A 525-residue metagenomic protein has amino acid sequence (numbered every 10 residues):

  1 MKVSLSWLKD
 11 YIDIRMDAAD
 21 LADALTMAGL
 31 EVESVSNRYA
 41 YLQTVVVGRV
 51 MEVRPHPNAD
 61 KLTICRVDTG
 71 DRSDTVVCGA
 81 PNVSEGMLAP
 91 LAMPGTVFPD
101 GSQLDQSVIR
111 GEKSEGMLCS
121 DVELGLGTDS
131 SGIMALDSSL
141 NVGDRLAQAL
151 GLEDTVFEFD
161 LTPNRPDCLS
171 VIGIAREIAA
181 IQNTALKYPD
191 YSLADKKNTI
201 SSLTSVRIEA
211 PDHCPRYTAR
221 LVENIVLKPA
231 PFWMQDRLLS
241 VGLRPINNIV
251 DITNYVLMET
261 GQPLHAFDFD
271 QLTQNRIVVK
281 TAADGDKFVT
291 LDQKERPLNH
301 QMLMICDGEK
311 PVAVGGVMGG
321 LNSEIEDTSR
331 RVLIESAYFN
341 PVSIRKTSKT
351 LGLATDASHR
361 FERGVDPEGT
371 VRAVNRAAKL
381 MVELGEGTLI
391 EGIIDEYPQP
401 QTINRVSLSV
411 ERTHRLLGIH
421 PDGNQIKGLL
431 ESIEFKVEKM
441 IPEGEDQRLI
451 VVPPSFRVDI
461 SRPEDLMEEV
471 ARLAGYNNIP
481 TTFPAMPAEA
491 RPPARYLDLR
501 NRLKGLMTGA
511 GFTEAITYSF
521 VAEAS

Functional and structural regions predicted by a protein language model:
M1-N198, L333, T350-G352, D356 (+4 more regions): Phosphate-backbone binding interfaces of nucleic-acid-interacting proteins
V3-W7, D154-T162, P215-E223, D356-R363 (+3 more regions): Short, hydrophobic beta-strand segments
L5, D23, T63, Q182 (+1 more regions): Glycine/proline-enriched, intrinsically flexible loops and inter-domain linkers
E33, R49-V77, Q235-D236, T253-N322: Conserved mixed alpha/beta core segments that line enzyme active sites in large multi-domain catalysts
S107, I277-M318, N322-I325, M486-S525: Class II aminoacyl-tRNA synthetase-like tRNA-binding/catalytic domains
V122-E123, D129, L227, R296 (+1 more regions): Conserved catalytic alpha/beta cores of large enzymes that bind or transform nucleotide phosphates and polynucleotides
G173, V406-S525: Extended, well-folded interaction surfaces typified by the phenylalanyl-tRNA synthetase beta subunit core
I178-E209, G385-T413, L417-H420, L466: Terminal amphipathic helices with adjacent charged low-complexity linkers/tails
